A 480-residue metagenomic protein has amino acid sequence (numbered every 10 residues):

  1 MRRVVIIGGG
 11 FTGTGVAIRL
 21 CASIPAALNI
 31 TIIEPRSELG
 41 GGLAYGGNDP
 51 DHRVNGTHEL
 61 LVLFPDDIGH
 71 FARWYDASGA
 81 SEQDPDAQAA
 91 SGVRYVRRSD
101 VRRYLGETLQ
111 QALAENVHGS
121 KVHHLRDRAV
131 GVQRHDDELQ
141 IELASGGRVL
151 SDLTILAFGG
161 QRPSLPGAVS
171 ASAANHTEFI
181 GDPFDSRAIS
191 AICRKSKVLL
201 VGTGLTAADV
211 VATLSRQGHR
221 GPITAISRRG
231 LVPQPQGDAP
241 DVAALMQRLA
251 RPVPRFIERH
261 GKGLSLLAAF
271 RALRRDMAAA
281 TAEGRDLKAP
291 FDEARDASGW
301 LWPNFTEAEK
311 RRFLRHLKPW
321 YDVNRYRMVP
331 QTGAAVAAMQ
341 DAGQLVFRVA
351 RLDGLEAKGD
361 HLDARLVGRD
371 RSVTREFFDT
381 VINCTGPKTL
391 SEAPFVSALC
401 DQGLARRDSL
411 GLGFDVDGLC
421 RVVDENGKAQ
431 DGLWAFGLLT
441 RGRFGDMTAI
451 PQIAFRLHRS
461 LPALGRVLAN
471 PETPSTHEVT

Functional and structural regions predicted by a protein language model:
M1-S37, G41-G46, D86-R251, R255-N470 (+1 more regions): Flavin (primarily FAD) cofactor-binding/catalytic cores of flavoenzymes
I33-D84: Redox-cofactor-proximal catalytic regions of oxidoreductases
